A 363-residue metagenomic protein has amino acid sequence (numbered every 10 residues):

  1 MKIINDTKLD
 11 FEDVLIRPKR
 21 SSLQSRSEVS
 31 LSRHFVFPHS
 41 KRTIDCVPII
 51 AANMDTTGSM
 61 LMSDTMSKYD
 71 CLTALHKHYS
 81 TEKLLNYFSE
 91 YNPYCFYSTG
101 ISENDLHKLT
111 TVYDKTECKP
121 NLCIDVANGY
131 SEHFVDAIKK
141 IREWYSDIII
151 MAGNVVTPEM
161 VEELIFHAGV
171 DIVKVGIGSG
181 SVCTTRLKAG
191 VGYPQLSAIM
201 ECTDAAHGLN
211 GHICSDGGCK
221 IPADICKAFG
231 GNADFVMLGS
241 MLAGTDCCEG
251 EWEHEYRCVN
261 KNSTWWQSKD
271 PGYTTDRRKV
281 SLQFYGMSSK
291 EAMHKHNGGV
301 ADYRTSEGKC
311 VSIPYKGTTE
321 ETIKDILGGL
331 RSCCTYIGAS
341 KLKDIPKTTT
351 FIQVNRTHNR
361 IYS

Functional and structural regions predicted by a protein language model:
M1-H212, S240-T245: Active-site entrance/lid segments in N-terminal catalytic domains of soluble metabolic enzymes
M1-S27, A168, G190-S215, C219-S363: Alpha/beta catalytic cores of nucleotide-metabolism and tRNA/nucleoside-modifying enzymes
